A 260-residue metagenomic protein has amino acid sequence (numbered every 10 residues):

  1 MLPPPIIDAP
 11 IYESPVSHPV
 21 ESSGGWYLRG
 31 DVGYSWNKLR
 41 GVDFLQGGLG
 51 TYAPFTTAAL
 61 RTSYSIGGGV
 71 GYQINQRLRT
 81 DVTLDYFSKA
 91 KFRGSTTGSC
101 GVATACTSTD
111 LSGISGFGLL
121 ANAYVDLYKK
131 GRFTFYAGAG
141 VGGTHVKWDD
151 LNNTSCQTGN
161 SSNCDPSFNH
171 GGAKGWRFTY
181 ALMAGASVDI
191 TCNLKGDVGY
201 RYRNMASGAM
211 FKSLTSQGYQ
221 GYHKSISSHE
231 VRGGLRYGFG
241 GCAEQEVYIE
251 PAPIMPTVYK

Functional and structural regions predicted by a protein language model:
M1-G67, R236-G238: Short glycine/proline- and aromatic-enriched beta-strand/turn motifs that initiate or cap beta-hairpins
V20-G24, Q73, K129-K130: Extracellular/periplasmic catalytic domains that process cell-envelope and extracellular macromolecules
Y27-R29, R79-D81, T134-G138, K195-D197 (+1 more regions): Residue-level detector of the transmembrane beta-barrel scaffold of outer-membrane proteins
G30-Y34, G68-Y72, L119-V125, A139-G143 (+3 more regions): Residues on the lipid-exposed face of transmembrane beta-strands in outer-membrane beta-barrel proteins
D31, N75, R177, M183-S187 (+2 more regions): K/E-rich alpha-helical interaction surfaces of small helical-bundle regulatory domains
N37-T62, D85-G118, T144-R177, M205-E230: Extracellular/periplasm-exposed beta-strand and loop segments of Gram-negative cell-envelope proteins, dominated by
R77-T80, G131-F133, V188-G196, G241-E246: Repeated loop/turn-to-beta-strand initiation elements of outer-membrane beta-barrel proteins
S225-K260: Outer-membrane beta-barrel "beta-signal"
